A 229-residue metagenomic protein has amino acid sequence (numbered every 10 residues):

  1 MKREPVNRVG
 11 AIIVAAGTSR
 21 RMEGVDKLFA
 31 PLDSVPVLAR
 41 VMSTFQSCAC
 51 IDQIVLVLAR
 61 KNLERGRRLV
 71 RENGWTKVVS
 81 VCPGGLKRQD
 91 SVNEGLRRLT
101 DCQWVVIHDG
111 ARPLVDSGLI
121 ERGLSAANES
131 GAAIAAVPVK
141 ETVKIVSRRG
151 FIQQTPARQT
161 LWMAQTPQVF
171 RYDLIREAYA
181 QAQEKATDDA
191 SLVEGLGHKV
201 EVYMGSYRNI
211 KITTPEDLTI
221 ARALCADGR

Functional and structural regions predicted by a protein language model:
K2-L63: N-terminal glycine-rich phosphate-binding loop and ensuing alpha1 helix
I13, L38, G95, H108-D109 (+3 more regions): Residue-level signal for inorganic ion chemistry
M42-Q46, V70, L99: Hydrophobic C-terminal alpha-helix "anchor/cap" residues
E64-L69: Acidic helix N-cap motif at the loop->helix transition within catalytic regions of sugar-transfer enzymes
R71-W104: Short phosphate-binding loop-to-helix
C102-R112: Short beta-strand-to-loop acidic/aromatic patch adjacent to the donor-nucleotide binding site
L114-Y203: Conserved core of the sugar-phosphate nucleotidyltransferase
N209-R229: Hydrophobic helical membrane-anchoring modules
